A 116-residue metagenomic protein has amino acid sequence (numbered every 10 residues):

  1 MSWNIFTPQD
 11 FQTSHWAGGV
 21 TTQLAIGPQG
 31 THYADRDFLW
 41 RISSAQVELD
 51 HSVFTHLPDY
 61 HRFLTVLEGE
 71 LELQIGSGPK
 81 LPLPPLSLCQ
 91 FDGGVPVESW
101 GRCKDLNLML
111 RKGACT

Functional and structural regions predicted by a protein language model:
W3-D10, L24-H32, L39-P58, L81-V95 (+1 more regions): Conserved short histidine dyad/triad with adjacent acidic residue
H15-G18, H56-L57: A short catalytic or substrate-binding loop motif that flags glycine-/basic-rich loops and adjacent residues that bind
V20, F38-S43, R62, L67 (+2 more regions): A generic structural signal for short beta-strands and their flanking turns/coil linkers
Q29, D59-G76: Glycine- and acidic-residue-biased ligand/ion/polar-headgroup-sensing regions
P96-W100: Glycine-aromatic micro-motifs
G101-C115: A short hydrophobic beta-strand segment most commonly corresponding to one strand of the jelly-roll/cupin
